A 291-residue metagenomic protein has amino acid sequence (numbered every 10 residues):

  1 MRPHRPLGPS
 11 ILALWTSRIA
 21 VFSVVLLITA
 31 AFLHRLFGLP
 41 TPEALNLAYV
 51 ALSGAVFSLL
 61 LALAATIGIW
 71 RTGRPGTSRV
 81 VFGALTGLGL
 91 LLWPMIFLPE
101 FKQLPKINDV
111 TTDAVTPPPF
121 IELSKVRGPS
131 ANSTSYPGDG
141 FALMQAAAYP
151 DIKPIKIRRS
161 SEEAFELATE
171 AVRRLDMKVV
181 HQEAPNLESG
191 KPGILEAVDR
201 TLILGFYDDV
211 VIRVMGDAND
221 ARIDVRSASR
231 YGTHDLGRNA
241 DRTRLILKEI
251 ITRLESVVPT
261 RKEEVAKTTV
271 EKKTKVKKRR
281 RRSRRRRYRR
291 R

Functional and structural regions predicted by a protein language model:
M1-P9: Short, Lys/Arg-rich, polar N-terminal cytosolic tail immediately upstream of the first transmembrane signal-anchor
I11-I69: Membrane-embedded alpha-helical segments of integral membrane proteins
L27, Y49-F57, F82-G83, G89-L98: Alpha-helical transmembrane spans
H34-F37, T41, I67, R71-V81 (+1 more regions): Ser/Thr-rich, low-complexity intrinsically disordered terminal regions
L63, L88, T233: Gly/Ser/Thr-rich helix-start
